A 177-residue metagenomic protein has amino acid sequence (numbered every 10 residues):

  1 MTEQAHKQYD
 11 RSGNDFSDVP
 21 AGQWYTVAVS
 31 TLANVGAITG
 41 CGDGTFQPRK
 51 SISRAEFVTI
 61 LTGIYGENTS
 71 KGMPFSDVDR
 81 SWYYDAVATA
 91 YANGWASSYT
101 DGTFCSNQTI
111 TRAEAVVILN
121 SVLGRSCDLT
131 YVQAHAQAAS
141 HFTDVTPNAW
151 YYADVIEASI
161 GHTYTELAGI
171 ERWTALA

Functional and structural regions predicted by a protein language model:
M1-T26, T39-A86, N93-A113, V122-A177: Feature responds to low-complexity, polar/acidic, surface-exposed segments characteristic of secreted/exported proteins
